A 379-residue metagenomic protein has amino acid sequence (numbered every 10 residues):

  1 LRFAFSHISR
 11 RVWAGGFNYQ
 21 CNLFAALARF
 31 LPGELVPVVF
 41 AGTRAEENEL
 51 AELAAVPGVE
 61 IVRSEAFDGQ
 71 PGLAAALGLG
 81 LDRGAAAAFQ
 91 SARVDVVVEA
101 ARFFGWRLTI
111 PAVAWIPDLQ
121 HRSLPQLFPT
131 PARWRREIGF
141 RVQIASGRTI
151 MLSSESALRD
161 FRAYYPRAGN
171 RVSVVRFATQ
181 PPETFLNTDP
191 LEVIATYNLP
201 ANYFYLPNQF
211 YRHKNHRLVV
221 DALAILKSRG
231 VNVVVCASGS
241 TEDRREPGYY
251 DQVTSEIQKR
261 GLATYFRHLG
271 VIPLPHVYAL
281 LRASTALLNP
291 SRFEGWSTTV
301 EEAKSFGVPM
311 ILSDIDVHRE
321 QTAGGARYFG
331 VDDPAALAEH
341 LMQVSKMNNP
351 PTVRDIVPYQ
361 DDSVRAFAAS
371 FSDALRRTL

Functional and structural regions predicted by a protein language model:
L1-L379: Carbohydrate transferase catalytic cores enriched for Leloir-type hexosyltransferases
